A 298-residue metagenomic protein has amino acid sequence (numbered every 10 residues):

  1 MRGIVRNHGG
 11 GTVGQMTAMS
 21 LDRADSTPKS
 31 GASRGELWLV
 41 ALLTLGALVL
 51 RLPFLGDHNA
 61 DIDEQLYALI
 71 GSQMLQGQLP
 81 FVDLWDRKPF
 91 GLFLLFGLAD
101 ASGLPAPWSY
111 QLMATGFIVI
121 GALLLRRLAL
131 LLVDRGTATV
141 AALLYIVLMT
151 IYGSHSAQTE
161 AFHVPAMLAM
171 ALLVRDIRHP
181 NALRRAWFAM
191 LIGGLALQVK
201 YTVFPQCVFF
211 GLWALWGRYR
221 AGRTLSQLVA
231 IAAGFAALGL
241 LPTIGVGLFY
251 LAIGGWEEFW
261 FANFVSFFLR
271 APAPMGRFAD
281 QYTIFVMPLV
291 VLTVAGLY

Functional and structural regions predicted by a protein language model:
E36-W38, L125-V147, V164-P165, L183-R184 (+1 more regions): Transmembrane-helix signature of polytopic, membrane-embedded enzymes that assemble or transfer cell-envelope glycans
A41, L112-L132, A169: Transmembrane-helix motifs of polytopic, lipid-linked glycan transferases
F90, L94, G103-I120: Loop-to-helix entry region of an early transmembrane alpha helix in multi-pass inner-membrane enzymes
G136, M170-F188, L215-G222, V291-Y298: Membrane-interface transmembrane helices that cradle and orient dolichyl/undecaprenyl
H155-H163: Short acidic/glycine- and proline-prone juxtamembrane loop motifs at membrane-interface regions of multi-pass membrane
R184-Y201, C207-W213, L241: Membrane-interface alpha helices of multi-pass inner-membrane proteins
Q206-L240: Perimembrane helix-loop-helix junctions
L228-Y298: Transmembrane-lumen/periplasm boundary regions of multi-pass, lipid-linked membrane glycan transferases
